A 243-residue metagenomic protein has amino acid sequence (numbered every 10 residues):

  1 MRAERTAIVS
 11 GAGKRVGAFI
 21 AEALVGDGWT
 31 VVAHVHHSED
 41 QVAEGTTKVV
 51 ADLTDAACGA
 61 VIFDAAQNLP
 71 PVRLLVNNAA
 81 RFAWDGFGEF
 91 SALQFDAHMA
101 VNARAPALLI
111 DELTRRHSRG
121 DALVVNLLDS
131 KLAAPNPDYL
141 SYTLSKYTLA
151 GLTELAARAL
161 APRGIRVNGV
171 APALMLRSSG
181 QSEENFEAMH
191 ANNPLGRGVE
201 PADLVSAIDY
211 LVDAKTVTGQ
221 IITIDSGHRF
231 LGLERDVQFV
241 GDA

Functional and structural regions predicted by a protein language model:
G13: Conserved glycine-rich cofactor-binding loop
D27-Q41: Conserved glycine-rich Rossmann-like NAD(P)H-binding loop of the short-chain dehydrogenase/reductase
N78-W84, G227: Conserved NAD(P)H cofactor-binding loop of Rossmann-fold oxidoreductase domains
G86-F87, S91-D96, M189: Substrate-binding pocket helix/loop in short-chain dehydrogenase/reductase
L123-T148, T153-P162, L174: Catalytic loop of short-chain dehydrogenase/reductase
A161, R166, T218-Q220: Short, small/polar-rich loop/turn modules that mediate ligand/substrate recognition or access, typified
P201-I224, R229-F230: C-terminal substrate-recognition "lid" of short-chain dehydrogenase/reductases
